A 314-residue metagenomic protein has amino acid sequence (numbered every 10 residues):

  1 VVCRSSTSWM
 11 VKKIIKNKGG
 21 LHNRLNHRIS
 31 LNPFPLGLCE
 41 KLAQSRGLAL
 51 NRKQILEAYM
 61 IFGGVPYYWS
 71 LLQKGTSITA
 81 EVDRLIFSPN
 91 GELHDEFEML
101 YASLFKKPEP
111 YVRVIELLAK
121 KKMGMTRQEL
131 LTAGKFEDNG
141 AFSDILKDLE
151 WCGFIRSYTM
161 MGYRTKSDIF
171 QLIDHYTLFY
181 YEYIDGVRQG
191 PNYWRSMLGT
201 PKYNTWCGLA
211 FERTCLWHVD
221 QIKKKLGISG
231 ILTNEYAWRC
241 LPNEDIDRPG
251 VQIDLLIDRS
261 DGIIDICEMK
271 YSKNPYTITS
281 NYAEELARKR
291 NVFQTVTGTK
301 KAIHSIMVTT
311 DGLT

Functional and structural regions predicted by a protein language model:
V1-M197, P201, S305: Phosphate-binding site recognition
M161, D168-T314: A cross-kingdom feature that marks ATP-driven nucleic-acid transaction machinery
